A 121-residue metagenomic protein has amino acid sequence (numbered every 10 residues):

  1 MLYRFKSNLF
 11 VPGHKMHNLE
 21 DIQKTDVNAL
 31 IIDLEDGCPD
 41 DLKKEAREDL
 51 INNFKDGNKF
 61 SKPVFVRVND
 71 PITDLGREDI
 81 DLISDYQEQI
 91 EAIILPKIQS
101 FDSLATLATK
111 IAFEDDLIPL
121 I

Functional and structural regions predicted by a protein language model:
M1-I121: Expand to "…catalyze enediolate/carbanion chemistry for C-C bond making/breaking, isomerization, decarboxylation
